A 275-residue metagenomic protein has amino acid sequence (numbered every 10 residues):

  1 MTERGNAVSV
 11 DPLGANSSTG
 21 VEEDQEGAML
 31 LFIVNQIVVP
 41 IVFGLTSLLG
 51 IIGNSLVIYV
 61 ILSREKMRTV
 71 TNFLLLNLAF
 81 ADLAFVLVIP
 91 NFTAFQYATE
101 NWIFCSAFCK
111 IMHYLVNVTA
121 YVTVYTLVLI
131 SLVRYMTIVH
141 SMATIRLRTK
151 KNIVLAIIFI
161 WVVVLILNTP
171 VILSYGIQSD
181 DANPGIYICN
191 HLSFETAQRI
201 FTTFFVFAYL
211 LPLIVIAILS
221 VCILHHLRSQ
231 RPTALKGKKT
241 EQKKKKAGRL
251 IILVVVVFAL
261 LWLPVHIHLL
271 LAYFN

Functional and structural regions predicted by a protein language model:
M1-I52: Extracellular N-terminal segment of 7TM GPCRs
G20-L30, Y97-Y121, H140, I145-V154 (+2 more regions): Loop architecture of class A 7-transmembrane GPCRs
F32-G44, M67-L132, T137-L147: Extracellular TM2-ECL1-early TM3 structural module of rhodopsin-like
V34-I41, L76, N91, F104-I111 (+6 more regions): Alpha-helical membrane-protein architecture signal
N35-R64, A84, V88, A217-S220: First transmembrane helix
S47, N77-I89, N117, Y121 (+3 more regions): Alpha-helical transmembrane segments of multi-pass membrane proteins
S63-F73, R134-A156, G185, A217-L250 (+1 more regions): Intracellular signaling interfaces of 7-transmembrane GPCRs
T126-V139, V171-A182, F204-L235, L250-Y273: Class A (rhodopsin-like) GPCR signature focused on the TM5-ICL3 interface and adjacent 7TM helical core
